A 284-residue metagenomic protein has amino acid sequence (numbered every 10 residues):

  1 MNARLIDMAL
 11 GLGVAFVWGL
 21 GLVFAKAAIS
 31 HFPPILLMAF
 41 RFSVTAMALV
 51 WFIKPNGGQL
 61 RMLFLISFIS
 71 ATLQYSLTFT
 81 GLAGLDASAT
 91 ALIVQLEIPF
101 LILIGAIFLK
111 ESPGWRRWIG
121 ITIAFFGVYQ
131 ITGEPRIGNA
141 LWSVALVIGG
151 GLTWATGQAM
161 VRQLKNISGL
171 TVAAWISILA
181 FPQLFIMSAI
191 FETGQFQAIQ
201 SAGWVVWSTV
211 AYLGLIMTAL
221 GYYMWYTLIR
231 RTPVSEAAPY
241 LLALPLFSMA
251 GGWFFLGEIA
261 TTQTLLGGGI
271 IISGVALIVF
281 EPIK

Functional and structural regions predicted by a protein language model:
A15-G19, I66-Y75, F79, E97-I98 (+7 more regions): Transmembrane alpha-helical core positions of polytopic small-molecule transporters
V17, G21-L22, V50-V94, I102-I104 (+2 more regions): Specific transmembrane alpha-helical segments of multi-pass solute transporters/efflux pumps, especially DMT/EamA
L20, F24-A27, H31, V44-Q59 (+4 more regions): Membrane-interface helix-cap regions at the ends of transmembrane helices in multi-pass membrane proteins
F24, T45-L49, L101-I102, G138-F196 (+2 more regions): Transmembrane alpha-helical segments that form core, pore/gating elements of small-molecule transporters/exporters
A28, L37, G81, I107-L109 (+6 more regions): Hydrophobic/aromatic residues within transmembrane alpha-helices of multi-pass small-molecule transporters
L36-V44, F79-S112, R117-I121, G150 (+1 more regions): Specific alpha-helical transmembrane segments that line the substrate/conduction pathway and gating interfaces
F40, Y75, T90-L96, M160-P182 (+1 more regions): Helix-helix packing/entry segments at the starts of transmembrane helices
S43, L49, I104-A106, P113-G133 (+4 more regions): Hydrophobic transmembrane alpha-helices of multi-pass small-molecule transport proteins
